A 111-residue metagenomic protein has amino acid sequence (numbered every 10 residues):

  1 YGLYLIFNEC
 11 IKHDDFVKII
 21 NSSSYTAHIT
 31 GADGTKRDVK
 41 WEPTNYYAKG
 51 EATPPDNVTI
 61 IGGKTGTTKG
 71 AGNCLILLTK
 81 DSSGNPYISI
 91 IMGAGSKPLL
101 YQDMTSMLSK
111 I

Functional and structural regions predicted by a protein language model:
Y1-I111: Penicillin-recognizing serine hydrolase domain
